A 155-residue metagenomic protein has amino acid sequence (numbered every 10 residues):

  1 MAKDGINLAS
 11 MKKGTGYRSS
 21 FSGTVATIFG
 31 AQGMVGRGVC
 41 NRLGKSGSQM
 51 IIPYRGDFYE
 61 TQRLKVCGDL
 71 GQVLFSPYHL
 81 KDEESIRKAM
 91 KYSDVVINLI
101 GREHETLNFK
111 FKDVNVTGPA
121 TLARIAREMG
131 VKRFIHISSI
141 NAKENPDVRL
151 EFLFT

Functional and structural regions predicted by a protein language model:
K3-G5, S10, G14-P53: N-terminal Rossmann NAD(P)H-binding glycine-rich loop of SDR-like oxidoreductase domains
M11-S19, R102, S139-T155: Active-site "gating" loop of Rossmann-like NAD(P)-dependent oxidoreductase/epimerase domains
S22-V25, S93, V131: Phosphate-coordination loops involved in phosphoryl transfer and adenosine-cofactor binding
F29, P53, V96-I100, F134-I140: SDR active-site strand-loop-helix element
G38, T121, T155: Short, solvent-exposed amphipathic alpha-helices that sit in or adjacent to ligand/effector-binding or catalytic
S48, E128-R133: A short helix->loop->beta-strand "cap" motif at the edges of active sites that frequently abuts
F58-T121, I125-M129, I140-D147: NAD(P)H-binding glycine-rich loop region in Rossmannoid oxidoreductase-like domains and their noncatalytic homologs
